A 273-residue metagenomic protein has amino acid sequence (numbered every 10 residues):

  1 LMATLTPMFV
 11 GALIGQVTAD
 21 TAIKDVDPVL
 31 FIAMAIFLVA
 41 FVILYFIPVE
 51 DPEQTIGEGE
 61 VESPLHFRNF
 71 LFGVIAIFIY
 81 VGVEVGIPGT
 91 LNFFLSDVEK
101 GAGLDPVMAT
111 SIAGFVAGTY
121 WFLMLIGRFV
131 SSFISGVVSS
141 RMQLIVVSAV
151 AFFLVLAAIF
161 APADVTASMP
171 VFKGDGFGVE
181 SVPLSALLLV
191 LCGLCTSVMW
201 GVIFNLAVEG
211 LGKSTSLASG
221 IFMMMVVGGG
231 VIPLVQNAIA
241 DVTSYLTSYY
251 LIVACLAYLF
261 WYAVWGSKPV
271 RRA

Functional and structural regions predicted by a protein language model:
L1-V49: Helix-loop-helix hairpin linking two adjacent transmembrane segments in secondary transporters
V10-G11, G15, L65-W121: Extracytoplasmic gate region of multi-pass secondary transporters
G15-M34, V235-L256: A membrane-interface helix-boundary motif in multi-pass transporters
V26, D105-A117, S185, A218 (+1 more regions): Juxtamembrane helix-start elements in MFS-like secondary transporters
F41-F46, Y250-A273: Multi-pass alpha-helical transporter architecture, strongest for 12-TM Major Facilitator/SLC carriers used
M124-S140, A240: Helix-to-loop junctions at the C-terminal end of transmembrane segments in multipass secondary transporters
S139-I203: C-terminal transmembrane helical hairpin of 12-TM major facilitator-type secondary transporters
T196-G212, G220: Intracellular juxtamembrane helix-capping segments at the cytosolic ends of symmetry-related transmembrane helices
